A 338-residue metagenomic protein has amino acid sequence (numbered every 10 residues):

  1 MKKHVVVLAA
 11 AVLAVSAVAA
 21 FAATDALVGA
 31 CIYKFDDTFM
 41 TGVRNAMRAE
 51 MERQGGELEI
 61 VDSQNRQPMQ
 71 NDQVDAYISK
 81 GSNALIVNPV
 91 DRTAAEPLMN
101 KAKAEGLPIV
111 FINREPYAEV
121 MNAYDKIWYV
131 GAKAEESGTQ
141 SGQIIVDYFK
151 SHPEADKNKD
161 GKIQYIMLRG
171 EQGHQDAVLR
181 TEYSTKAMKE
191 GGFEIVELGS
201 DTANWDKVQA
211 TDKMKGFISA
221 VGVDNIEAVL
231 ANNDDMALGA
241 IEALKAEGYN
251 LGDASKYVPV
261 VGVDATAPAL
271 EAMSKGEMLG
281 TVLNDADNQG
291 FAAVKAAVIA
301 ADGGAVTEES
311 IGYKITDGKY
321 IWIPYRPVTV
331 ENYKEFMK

Functional and structural regions predicted by a protein language model:
T24-A26, G161-Q164, L168-Q172, G290-K338: Hinge/cleft segment of the Venus flytrap/periplasmic-binding protein
L27-A46, E50-Q54, L58-A76, K80-S82 (+3 more regions): Extracytoplasmic "Venus flytrap"
F39-R53, S137-S141, Q175-E194, Q209 (+2 more regions): Short, solvent-exposed amphipathic alpha-helices that sit in or adjacent to ligand/effector-binding or catalytic
M51-S63, Q164, K189-K207: Short beta-strand elements in bilobed, periplasmic/extracellular small-molecule ligand-binding domains
Q64-A118, I127-A132, D234-L238: Beta-alpha junction/loop-to-helix N-cap segments that form part of ligand/metal-binding clefts
Q70, W128-K162, A210-M214, A265-A269 (+1 more regions): Hydrophobic alpha-helical segments within soluble ligand-binding/sensing domains
A84-A104, S184, L198-A272: Hydrophobic alpha-helical
L98-E136, E154-Q164, T266-S274, L279: Flexible loop/hinge segments that line or gate small-molecule binding clefts
